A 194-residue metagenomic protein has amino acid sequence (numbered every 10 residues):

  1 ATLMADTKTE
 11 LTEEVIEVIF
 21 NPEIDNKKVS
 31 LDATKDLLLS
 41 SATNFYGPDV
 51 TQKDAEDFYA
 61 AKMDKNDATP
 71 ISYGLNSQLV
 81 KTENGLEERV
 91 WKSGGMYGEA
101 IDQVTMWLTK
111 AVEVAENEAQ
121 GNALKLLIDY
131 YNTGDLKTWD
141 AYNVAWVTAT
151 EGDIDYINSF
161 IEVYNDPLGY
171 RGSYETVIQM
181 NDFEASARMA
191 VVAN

Functional and structural regions predicted by a protein language model:
A1-E10, E14-V15, I19: N-terminal accessory alpha/beta regions
V18, P22-N194: Fold-level signature of zinc-dependent metallopeptidase catalytic domains
